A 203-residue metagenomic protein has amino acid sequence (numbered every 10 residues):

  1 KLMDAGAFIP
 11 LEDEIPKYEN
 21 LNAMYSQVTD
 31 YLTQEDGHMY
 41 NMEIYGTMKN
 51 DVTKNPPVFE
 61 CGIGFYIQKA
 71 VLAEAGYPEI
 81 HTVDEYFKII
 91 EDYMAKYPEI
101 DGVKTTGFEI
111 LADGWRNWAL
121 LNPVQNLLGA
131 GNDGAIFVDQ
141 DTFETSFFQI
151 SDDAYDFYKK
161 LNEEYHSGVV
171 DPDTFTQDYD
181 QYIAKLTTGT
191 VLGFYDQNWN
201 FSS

Functional and structural regions predicted by a protein language model:
K1-S203: Extracytoplasmic/secretory soluble proteins
